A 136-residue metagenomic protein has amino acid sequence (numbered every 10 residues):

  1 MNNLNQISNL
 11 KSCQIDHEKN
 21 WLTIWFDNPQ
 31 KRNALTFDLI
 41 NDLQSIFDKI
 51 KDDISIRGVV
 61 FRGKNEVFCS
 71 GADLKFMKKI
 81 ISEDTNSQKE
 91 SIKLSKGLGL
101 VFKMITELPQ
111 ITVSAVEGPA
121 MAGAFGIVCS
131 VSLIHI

Functional and structural regions predicted by a protein language model:
M1-K64: Conserved CoA-thioester-binding segment of acyl-CoA-metabolizing enzymes
I24, F61, D73, I127-C129: Hydrophobic/aromatic residues within transmembrane alpha-helices of multi-pass small-molecule transporters
D27, A72, E117: Histidine-centered beta-alpha loop that forms part of the nucleotide-sugar donor binding/catalytic region in diverse
T36-L39, L94, M121: Short, conserved glycine- and acidic-residue-centered signature motifs in active-site or ligand-binding loops
D38-D42, G97, M104: Charged catalytic carboxylate motif
G63-L100: Glycine- (often His-adjacent) and acidic-residue-rich active-site loop that binds/positions the CoA thioester
G99-H135: Glycine-rich beta-to-alpha active-site loop
